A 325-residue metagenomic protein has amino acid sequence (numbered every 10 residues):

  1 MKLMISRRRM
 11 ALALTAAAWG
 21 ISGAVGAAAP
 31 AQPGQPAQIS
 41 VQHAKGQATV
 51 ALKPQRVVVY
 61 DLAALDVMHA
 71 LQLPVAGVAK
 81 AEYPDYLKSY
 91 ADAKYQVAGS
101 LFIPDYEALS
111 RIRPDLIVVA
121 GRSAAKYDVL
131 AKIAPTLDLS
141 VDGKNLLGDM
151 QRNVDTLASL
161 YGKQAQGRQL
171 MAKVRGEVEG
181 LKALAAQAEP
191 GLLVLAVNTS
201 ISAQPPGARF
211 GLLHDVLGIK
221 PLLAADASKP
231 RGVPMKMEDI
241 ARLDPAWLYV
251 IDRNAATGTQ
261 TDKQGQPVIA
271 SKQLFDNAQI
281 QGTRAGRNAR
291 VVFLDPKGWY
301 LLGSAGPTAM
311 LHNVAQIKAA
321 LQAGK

Functional and structural regions predicted by a protein language model:
S6-L12: N-terminal export leaders
G20-A28: N-terminal signal peptide c-region/cleavage motif recognized by signal peptidases
H43-K45, A98-D105, A227-M235: Short helix-initiation/N-cap motifs at beta->coil->alpha
R56, L62-R111: A short, structured surface patch at a secondary-structure boundary
R56-Y60, A64-M68, Q166-P221, P230: Basic- and aromatic-lined ligand-binding clefts that recognize polyanionic substrates
R113-V119, P135, I240, D244-Y249: Proline-aspartate-enriched helix->loop->beta-strand connector
K126-N198, R290, W299-K325: Extracytoplasmic substrate-binding proteins
D252-K325: Structured C-terminal subdomain patch of bacterial secreted/periplasmic proteins
